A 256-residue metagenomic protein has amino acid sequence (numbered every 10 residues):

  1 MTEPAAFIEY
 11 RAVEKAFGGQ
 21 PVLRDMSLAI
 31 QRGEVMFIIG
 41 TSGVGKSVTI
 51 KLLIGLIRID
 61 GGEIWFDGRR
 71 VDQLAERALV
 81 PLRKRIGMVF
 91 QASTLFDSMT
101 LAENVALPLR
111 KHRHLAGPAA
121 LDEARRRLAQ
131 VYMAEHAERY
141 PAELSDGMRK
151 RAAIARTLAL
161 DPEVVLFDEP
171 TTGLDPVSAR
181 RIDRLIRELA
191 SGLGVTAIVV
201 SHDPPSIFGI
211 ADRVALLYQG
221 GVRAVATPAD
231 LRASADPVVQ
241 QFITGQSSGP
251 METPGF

Functional and structural regions predicted by a protein language model:
I54: Helix-to-loop junction immediately C-terminal to a conserved catalytic motif
R69-R70, G117-H136: Conserved ABC ATPase "signature" region
Y140-L144, M148: Conserved ABC ATPase signature
A159-E163: A short, proline-enriched helix->beta-strand linker immediately N-terminal to the Walker B motif in ABC-type P-loop
V165-D168: Catalytic Walker B motif of ABC-type/P-loop ATPase nucleotide-binding domains
